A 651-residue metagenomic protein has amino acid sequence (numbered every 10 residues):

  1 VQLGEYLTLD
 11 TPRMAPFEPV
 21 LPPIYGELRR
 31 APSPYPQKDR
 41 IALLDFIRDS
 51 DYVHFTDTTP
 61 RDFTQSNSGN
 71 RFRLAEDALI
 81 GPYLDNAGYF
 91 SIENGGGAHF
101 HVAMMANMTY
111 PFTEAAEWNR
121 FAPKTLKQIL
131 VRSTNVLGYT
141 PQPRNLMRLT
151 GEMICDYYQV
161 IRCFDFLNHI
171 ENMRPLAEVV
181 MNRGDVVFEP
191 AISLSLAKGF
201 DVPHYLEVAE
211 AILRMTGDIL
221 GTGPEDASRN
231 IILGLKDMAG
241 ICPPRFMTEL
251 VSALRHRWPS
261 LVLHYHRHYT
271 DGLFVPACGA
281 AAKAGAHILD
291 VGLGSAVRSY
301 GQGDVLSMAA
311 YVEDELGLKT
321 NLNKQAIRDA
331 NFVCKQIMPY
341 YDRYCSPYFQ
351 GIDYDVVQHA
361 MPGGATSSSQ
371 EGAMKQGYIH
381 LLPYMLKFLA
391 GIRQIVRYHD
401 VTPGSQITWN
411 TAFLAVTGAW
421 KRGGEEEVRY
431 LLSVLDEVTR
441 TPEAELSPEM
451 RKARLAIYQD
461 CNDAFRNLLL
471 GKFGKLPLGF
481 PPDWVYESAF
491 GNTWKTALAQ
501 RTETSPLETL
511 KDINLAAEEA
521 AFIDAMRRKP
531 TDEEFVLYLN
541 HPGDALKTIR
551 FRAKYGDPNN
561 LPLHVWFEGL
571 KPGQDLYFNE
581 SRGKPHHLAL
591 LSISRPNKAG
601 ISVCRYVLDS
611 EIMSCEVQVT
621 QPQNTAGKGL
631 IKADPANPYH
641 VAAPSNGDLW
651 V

Functional and structural regions predicted by a protein language model:
V1-Y35, D57-Q65, L79, Y83-N107 (+2 more regions): Terminal or standalone catalytic/regulatory effector modules within metabolic enzymes and repeat proteins
R29, S33-Q37, G96-E210, R214 (+1 more regions): Active-site beta->alpha loop and helix N-cap motifs at the rims of alpha/beta catalytic domains
F46-N70, P123-Y139, D185-A197, L254-S260: N-terminal small/glycine-rich loop or linker at the start of catalytic domains across soluble metabolic enzymes
D49-V53, G88-F90, P123-K127, Y157-V160 (+4 more regions): Short, well-ordered coil/turn segments that N-cap beta-strands
F55, F63, C163, L233 (+3 more regions): Conserved, mostly hydrophobic/aromatic
C163, D237, A284-G303: Glycine-rich phosphate-binding active-site loops on the catalytic face of alpha/beta enzymes
P276, G301-V305, A309-Y311, L316-Y378: Core active-site phosphate/anionic-ligand binding loop and the adjoining beta-turn-alpha structural block in enzyme
T625-V651: Short beta-strand-turn/beta-hairpin segments enriched in glycine/proline and small hydrophobics that form edge-strand
